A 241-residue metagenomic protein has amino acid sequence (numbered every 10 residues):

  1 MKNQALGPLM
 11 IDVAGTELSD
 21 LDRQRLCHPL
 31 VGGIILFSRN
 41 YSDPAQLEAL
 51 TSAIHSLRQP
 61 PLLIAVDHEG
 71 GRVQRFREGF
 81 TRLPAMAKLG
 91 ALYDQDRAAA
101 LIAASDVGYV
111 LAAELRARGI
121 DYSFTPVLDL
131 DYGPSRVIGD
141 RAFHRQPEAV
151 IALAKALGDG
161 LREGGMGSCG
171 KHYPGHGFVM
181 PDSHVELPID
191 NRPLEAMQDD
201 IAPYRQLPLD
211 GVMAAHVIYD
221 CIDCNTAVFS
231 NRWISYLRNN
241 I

Functional and structural regions predicted by a protein language model:
M1-V31, N40-Y41: N-terminal basic, low-complexity leaders that serve as flexible interaction/assembly modules and, when applicable, as
I11, L18, R39-L57, L62-I64 (+2 more regions): Second-shell residues forming the walls of enzyme active-site clefts
A14-C27, A103-E114, E195-P203: Short, acidic/polar
R25-L36, V110, A117-Y122: Catalytic domains of carbohydrate-active enzymes, especially glycoside hydrolases
F76-L83, D121-R141, R145, G167-P188 (+1 more regions): Active-site-proximal loop/short-helix segments that contain or immediately flank catalytic acid/base residue(s)
F80-A98, H144: A charged helix-plus-loop insertion that forms the helical arch/lid used to bind and gate nucleic-acid substrates
Q95-I102, G139-E148, L187-L194: Flexible, glycine/proline-enriched loop segments at strand-loop-helix junctions that form or flank small-ligand binding
